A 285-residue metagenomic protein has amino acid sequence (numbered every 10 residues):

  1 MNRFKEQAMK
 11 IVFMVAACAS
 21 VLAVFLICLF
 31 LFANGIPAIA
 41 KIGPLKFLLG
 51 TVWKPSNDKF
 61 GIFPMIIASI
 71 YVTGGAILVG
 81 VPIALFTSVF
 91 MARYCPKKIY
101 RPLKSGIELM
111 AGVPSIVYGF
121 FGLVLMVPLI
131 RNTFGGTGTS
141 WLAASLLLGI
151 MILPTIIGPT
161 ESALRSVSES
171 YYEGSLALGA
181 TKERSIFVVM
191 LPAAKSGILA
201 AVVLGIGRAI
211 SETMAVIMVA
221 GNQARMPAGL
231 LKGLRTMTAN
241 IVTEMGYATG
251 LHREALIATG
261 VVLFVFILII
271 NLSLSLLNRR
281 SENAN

Functional and structural regions predicted by a protein language model:
M1-Q7, I11, A33-A76, P96-K97 (+1 more regions): Periplasmic/extracellular loop-to-transmembrane helix junction in inner-membrane transport proteins
E6, P96-R101, S168-E169, E173-A200: Amphipathic cytosolic juxtamembrane alpha-helices at the membrane-cytosol interface of multi-pass membrane transporters
K10, I83-G122, N285: Cytoplasmic-entry segments and transmembrane alpha-helices of multi-pass inner-membrane transporters
K59-T73, R131-T155: Loop-to-helix entry region at the N-terminal start of transmembrane alpha-helices in multi-pass membrane transporters
E108-L148: Generic hydrophobic transmembrane alpha-helix motif, especially the helices
P159-T160, K182-M218: Transmembrane alpha-helices
E161-R165, E169, L176, V203 (+1 more regions): C-terminal transmembrane helix and the adjacent membrane-cytosol boundary/short C-terminal tail of inner/organellar
V216-L263: Interhelical loop and adjacent transmembrane-helix boundary motif in polytopic membrane transport permeases
